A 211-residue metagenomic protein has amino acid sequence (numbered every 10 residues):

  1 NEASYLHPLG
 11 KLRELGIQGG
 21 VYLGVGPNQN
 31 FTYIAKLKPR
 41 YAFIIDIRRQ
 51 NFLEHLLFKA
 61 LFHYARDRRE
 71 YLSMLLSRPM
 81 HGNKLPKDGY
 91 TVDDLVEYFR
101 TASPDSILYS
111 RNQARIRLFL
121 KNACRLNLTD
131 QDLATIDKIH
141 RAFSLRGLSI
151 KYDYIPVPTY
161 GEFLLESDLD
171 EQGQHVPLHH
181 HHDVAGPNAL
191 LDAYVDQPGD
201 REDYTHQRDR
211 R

Functional and structural regions predicted by a protein language model:
N1-S4, Q207-D209: Short intrinsically disordered, low-complexity coil segments enriched in acidic
E2-I17: Conserved alpha-helix/loop element of class I SAM-dependent methyltransferases that forms part of the SAM/SAH-binding
P8, V25-N30: N-terminal post-signal-peptidase region of extra-cytosolic proteins
I17-G26: Conserved class I S-adenosyl-L-methionine
Q29-L37: Conserved SAM-binding loop of SAM-dependent methyltransferases across substrates and taxa, primarily the Class I
K38-R210: Class I S-adenosyl-L-methionine-dependent methyltransferase module
